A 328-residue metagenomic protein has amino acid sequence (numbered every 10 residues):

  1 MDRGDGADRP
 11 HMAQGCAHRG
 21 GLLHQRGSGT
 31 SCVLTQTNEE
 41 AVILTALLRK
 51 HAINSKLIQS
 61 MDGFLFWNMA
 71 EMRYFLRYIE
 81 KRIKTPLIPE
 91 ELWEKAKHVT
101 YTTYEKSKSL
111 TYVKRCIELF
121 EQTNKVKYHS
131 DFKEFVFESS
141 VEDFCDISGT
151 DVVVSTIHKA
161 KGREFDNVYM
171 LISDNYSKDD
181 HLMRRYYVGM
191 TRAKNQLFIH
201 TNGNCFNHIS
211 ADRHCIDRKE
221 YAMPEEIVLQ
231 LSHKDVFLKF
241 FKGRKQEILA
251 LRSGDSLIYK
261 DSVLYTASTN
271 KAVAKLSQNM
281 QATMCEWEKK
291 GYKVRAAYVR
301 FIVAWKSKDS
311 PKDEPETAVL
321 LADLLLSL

Functional and structural regions predicted by a protein language model:
M1-T35: Inter-lobe coupling/hinge region of RecA-like P-loop helicase motors
R3, R9, N175-Y176, D261-L264 (+1 more regions): Short, charged beta-turn/beta-strand-edge "cap" motif at the junction between a beta-strand and an adjacent loop
G20-H24, L44-L48, F120, M190 (+3 more regions): Hydrophobic, Leu/Ile/Phe/Ala-enriched alpha-helical segments that form helix-helix packing faces
L23-S28, E164, T191-R192, A250-R252: Flexible, charged surface loops at secondary-structure boundaries
S28-T30, V154, T269-N270: Alpha-helical hydrophobic/aromatic positions enriched in membrane-embedded helices and signal peptides
C32-F198, G203, N207-E220: Core RecA-like ATPase module of SF1/SF2 helicases and allied nucleic-acid translocases
N207-L328: Conserved active-site motif detector
